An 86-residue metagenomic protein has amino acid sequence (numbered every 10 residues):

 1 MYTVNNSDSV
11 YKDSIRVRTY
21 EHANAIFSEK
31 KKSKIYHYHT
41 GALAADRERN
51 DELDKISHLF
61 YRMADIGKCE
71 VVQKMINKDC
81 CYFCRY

Functional and structural regions predicted by a protein language model:
Y2-E52: Short amphipathic alpha-helical interface segments
I15-V17, Y61, C84: Short, intrinsically disordered low-complexity segments
A23, F60, C69: Functionally constrained cores in energy, signaling, and assembly domains
E29-K31, A64, N77: A generic structural signal for short, non-catalytic loop/turn and secondary-structure boundary residues
Y36, E70, Y82: A broad, low-specificity signal marking well-ordered, structured residues that form hydrophobic/aromatic
R49-D65: Short amphipathic alpha-helical interaction segments
D65-K74: A short, conserved structural fragment
K74-Y86: Short, cationic-aromatic polyanion-contact patches
